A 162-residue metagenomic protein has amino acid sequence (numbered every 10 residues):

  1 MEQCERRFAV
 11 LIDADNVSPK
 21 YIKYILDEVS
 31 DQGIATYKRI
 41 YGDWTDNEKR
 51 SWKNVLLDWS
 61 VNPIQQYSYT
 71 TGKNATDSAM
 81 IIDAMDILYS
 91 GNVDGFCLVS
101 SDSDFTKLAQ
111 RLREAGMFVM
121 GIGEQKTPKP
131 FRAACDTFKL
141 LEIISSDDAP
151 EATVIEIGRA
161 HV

Functional and structural regions predicted by a protein language model:
M1-D83, L88-Y89, Q110, F118: Domain-level signal for Mg2+-assisted phosphodiester chemistry and nucleotide/NA-binding surfaces in nucleic-acid
F8, D94, D136: Conserved acidic residues
N16-S18, W44-N47, S103-F105, K126-T127 (+1 more regions): Conserved nucleotide-binding/hydrolysis micro-motifs of P-loop NTPases
Y41, D94-S101, L108, L112 (+1 more regions): Acidic beta-strand-to-loop metal/phosphate-binding motif
R50, T106-Q110, K129, A133: Alpha-helical elements of the RecA-like P-loop NTPase motor core of helicases
M117-P150: Intrinsically disordered, low-complexity glycine/proline-rich and charged
E151-E156: Short alpha-helical segments that sit at the start of domains
A160-V162: Conserved small/polar residues in nucleotide/adenosyl-binding loops
